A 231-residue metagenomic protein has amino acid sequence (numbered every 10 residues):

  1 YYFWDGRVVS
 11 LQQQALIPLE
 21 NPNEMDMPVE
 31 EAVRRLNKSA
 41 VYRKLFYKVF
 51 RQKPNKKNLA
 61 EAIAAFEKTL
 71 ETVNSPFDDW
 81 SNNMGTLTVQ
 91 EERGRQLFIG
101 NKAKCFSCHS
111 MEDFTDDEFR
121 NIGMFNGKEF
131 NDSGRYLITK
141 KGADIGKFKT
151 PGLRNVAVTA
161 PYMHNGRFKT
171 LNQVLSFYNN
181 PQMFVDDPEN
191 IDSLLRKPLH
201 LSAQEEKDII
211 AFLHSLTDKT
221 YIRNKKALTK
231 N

Functional and structural regions predicted by a protein language model:
Y1-N231: Periplasmic c-type cytochrome electron-transfer domains
